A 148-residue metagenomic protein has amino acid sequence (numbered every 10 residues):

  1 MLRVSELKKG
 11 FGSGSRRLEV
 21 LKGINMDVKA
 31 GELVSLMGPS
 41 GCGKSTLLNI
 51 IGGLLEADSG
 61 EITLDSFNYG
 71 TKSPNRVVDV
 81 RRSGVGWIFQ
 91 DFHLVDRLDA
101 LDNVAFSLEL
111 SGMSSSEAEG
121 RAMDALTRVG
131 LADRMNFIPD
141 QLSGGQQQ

Functional and structural regions predicted by a protein language model:
M1-Q148: ABC family nucleotide-binding domain
